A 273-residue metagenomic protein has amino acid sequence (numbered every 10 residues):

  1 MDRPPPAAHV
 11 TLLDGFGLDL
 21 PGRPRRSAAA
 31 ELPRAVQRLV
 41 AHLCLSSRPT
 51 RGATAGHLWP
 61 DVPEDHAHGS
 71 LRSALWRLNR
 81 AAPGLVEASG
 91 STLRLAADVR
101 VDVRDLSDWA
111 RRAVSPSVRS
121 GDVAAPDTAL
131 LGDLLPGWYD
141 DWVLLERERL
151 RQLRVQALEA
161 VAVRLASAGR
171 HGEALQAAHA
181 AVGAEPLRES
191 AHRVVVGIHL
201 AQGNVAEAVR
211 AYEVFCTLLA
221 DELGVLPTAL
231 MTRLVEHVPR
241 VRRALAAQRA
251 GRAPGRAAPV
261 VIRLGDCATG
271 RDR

Functional and structural regions predicted by a protein language model:
M1-P4, R25-R34, L45-S46, W59-G69 (+1 more regions): Intrinsically disordered, charged and Pro/Gly-enriched terminal/linker segments that flank large helical-solenoid
A8-T11, G84-S89: Short beta-strand
L12-Q37: A structural micro-motif at secondary-structure boundaries
L18, V40, T54, L78 (+2 more regions): Conserved RecA-like P-loop NTPase ATPase core
E31-A41, E64-P83: DNA-recognition element of transcription regulators
H42-T54: Short capping segments at the starts of secondary-structure elements
G56, R80, G183: Alpha-helical residues within the helix-turn-helix
